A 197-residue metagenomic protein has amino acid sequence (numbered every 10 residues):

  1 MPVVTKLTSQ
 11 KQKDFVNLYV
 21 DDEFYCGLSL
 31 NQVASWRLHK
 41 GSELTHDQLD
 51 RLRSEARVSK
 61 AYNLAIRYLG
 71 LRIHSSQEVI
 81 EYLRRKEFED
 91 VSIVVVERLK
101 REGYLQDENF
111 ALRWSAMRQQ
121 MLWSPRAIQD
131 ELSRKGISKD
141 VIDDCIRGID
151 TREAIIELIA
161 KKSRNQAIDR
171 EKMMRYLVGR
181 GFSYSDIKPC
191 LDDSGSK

Functional and structural regions predicted by a protein language model:
M1-K197: An alpha-helical, amphipathic repeat domain used for nucleic-acid recognition, typified by the mTERF helical solenoid
